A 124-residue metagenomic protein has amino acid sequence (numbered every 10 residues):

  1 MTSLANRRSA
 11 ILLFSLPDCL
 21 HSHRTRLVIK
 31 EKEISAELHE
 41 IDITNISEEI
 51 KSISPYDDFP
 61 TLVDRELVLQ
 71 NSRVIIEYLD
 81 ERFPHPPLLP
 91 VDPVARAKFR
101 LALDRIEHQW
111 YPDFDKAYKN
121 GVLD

Functional and structural regions predicted by a protein language model:
M1-D124: GST-like domain detector, emphasizing the conserved glutathione-binding G-site in the N-terminal thioredoxin-like
